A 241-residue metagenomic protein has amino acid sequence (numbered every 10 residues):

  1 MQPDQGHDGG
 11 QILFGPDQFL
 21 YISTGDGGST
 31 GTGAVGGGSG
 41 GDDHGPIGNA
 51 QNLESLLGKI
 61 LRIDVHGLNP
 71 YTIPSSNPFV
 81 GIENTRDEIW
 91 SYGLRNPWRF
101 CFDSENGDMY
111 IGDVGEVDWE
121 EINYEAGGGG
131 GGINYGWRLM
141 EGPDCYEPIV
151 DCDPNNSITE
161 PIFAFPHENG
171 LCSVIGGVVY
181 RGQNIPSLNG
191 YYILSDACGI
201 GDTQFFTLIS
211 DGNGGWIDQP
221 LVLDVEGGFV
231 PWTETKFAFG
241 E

Functional and structural regions predicted by a protein language model:
M1, T85-W90, P161-H167, Q219-V230: A short beta-strand motif characteristic of beta-propeller blades
M1-C145, P186-I193, C198-G201: Surface loops at the rim/top face of extracytoplasmic beta-rich domains
P3-D4, Y92-G93, P166-G176, K236: Repeat-based blade/solenoid architectures
G9, I149-I158, W232-E241: Short, surface-exposed secondary-structure junctions/capping segments
L13-P16, Y180, G240: Short, surface-exposed tryptophan/glycine-enriched loops that mediate extracellular molecular recognition
L94, G214-E241: Conserved blade-ending motifs and adjacent loop-strand segments that build the rim/top face of beta-propeller domains
I122, G177, F239: A residue-level signal for conserved active-site and pocket-lining positions in enzyme catalytic cores
L139-P220: Loop/turn-rich, solvent-exposed surfaces of beta-rich toroidal or solenoidal domains
